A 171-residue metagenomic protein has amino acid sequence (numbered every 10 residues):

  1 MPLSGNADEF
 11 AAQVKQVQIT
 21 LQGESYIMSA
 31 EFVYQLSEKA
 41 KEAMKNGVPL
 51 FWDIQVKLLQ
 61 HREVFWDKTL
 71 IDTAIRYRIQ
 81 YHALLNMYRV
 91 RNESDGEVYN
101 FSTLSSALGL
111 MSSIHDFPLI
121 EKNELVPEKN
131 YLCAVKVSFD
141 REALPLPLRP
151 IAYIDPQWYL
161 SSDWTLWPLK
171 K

Functional and structural regions predicted by a protein language model:
P2-S4: N-terminal signal peptide c-region/cleavage motif recognized by signal peptidases
A7-L50, H61: N-terminal onset of structured domains
A12-Q18, E38, A74-R76, D116-E121: Short structured motifs
I19-Y26, H82-L85, N123-C133: A short, structured loop/turn motif at beta-sheet edges
M28-F32, A83, R89, E93-D95 (+1 more regions): A beta-strand/beta-hairpin structural motif
A40-L104: Structured domain cores in non-transmembrane regions
L119-K171: Glycine-rich, aromatic-bearing surface loops/beta-hairpins
